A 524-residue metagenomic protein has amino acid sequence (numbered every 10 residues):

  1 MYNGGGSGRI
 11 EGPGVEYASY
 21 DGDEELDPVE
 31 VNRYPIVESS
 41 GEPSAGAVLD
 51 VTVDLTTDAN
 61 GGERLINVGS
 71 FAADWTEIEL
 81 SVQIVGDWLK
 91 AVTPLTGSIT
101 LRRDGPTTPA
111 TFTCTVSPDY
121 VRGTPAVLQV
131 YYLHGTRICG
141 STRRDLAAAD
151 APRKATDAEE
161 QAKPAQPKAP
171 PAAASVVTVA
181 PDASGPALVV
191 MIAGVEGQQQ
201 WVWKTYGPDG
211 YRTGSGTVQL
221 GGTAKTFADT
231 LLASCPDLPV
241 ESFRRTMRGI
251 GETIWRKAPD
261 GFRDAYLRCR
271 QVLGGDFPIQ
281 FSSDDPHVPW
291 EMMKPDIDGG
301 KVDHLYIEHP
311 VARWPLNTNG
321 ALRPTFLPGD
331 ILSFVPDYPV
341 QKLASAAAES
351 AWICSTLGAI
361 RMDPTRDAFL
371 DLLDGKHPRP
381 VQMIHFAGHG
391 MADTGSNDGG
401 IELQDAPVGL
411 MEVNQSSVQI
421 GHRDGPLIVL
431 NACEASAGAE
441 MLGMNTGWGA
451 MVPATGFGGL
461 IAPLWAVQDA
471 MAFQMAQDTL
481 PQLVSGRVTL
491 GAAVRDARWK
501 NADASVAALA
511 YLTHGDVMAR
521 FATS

Functional and structural regions predicted by a protein language model:
Y20-G62, I78-E79, D87, T96-T115 (+3 more regions): Non-catalytic, solvent-exposed interaction/assembly segments
D119-V127: Short glycine/proline/serine/threonine-rich loop/turn segments at secondary-structure transition edges
Y131-G135: Beta-strand-rich extracellular modules
G197-G274, S282-H287, P295, G300-T394 (+1 more regions): A domain-level signal for caspase-like cysteine endopeptidase catalytic cores and their zymogen-processing architecture
I279, Q382-G400, G449-G459: Active-site microenvironments of hydrolase-like enzyme catalytic domains
V302-F326, D398, Q404-D424, D469-S524: Caspase-like cysteine protease fold
L442-A450: Charged helix-capping and loop-helix junction motifs
G458-A470: Short acidic/histidine-rich active-site segments
